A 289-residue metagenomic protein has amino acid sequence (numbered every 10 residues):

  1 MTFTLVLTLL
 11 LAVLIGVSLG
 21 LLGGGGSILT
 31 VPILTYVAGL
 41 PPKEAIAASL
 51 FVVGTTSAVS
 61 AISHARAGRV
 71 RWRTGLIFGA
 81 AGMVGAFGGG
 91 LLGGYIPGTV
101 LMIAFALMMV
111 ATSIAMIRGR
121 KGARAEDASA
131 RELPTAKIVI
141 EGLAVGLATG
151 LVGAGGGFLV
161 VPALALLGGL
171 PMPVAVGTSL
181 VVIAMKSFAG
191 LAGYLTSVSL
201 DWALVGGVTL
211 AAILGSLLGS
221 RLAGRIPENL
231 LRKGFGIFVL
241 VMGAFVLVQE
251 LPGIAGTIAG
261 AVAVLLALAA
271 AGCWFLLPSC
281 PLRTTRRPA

Functional and structural regions predicted by a protein language model:
T2, K43, T99-M102, A128 (+4 more regions): Membrane-water interface of alpha-helical transmembrane segments
T2-A86, G90, G94, A115 (+4 more regions): Small-residue-rich hydrophobic segments that form or flank transmembrane alpha-helices in multi-pass membrane proteins
A48, T55, R120-K121, M185 (+3 more regions): Short, charged/polar low-complexity linear motifs in solvent-exposed/disordered segments
A58-R69, L107-S129, A189, G243-I254 (+1 more regions): Transmembrane helix exit motif
G82-A86, G98-R118, V208-S220, N229-L251 (+1 more regions): Selective transmembrane alpha-helices of multi-pass membrane proteins
I96-T99, K121-A128, L222-L230, G253-A259 (+1 more regions): A cytosolic-side transmembrane-helix exit/cap motif
R118-G146: Alpha-helical multi-pass membrane helix bundles of inner-membrane/thylakoid proteins, especially permease cores
L265-A271: Intrinsically disordered, low-complexity linker/tail regions enriched in proline/serine/threonine/glutamine
